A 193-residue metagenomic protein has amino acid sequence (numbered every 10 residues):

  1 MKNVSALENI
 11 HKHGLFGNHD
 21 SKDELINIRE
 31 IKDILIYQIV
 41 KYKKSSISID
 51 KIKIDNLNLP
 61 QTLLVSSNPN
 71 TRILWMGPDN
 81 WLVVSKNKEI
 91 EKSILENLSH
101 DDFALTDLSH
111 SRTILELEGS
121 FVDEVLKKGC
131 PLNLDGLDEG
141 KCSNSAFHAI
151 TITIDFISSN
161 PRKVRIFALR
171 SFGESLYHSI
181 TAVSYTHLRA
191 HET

Functional and structural regions predicted by a protein language model:
M1-T62: Acidic, proline/glycine-enriched N-terminal capping motif
I28-K44, L108-V125: Short glycine-/aliphatic-rich beta-strand segments at the starts of folded cytosolic domains
D50-L82, K88-L98: A glycine-rich, hydrophobic loop/mini-helix early in the fold
K51-V65, D123-H148: Internal amphipathic helical hairpin motif
G77-P78, S109, S158-N160: Residue-level recognition of beta-strand termini and adjacent short loop/turns
K86-I90, S120-V122, L169-G173: Helix N-cap motif at beta-to-alpha junctions
R165, L169-Y185: Mixed-charge, glycine-accented linear interaction segment located at domain edges/termini
T186-T193: Conserved small/polar residues in nucleotide/adenosyl-binding loops
